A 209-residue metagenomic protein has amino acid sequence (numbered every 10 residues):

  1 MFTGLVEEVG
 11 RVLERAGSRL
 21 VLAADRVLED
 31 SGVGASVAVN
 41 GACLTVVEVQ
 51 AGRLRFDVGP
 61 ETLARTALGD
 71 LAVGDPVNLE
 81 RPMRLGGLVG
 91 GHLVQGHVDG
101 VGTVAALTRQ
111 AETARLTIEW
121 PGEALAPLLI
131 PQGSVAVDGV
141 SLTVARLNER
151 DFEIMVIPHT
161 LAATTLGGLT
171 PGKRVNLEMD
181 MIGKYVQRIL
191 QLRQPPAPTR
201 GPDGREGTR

Functional and structural regions predicted by a protein language model:
M1-R209: Conserved loop->alpha-helix
